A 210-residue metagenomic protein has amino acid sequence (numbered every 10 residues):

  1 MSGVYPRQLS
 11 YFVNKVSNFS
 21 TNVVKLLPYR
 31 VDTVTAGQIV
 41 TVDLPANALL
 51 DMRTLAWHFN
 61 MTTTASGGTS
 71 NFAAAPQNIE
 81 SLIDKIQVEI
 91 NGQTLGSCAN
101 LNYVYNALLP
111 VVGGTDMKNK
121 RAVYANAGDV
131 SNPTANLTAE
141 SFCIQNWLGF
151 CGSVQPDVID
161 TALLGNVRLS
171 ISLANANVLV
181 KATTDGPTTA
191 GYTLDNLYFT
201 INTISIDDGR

Functional and structural regions predicted by a protein language model:
M1-R210: Short, low-complexity Pro/Thr/Gly
